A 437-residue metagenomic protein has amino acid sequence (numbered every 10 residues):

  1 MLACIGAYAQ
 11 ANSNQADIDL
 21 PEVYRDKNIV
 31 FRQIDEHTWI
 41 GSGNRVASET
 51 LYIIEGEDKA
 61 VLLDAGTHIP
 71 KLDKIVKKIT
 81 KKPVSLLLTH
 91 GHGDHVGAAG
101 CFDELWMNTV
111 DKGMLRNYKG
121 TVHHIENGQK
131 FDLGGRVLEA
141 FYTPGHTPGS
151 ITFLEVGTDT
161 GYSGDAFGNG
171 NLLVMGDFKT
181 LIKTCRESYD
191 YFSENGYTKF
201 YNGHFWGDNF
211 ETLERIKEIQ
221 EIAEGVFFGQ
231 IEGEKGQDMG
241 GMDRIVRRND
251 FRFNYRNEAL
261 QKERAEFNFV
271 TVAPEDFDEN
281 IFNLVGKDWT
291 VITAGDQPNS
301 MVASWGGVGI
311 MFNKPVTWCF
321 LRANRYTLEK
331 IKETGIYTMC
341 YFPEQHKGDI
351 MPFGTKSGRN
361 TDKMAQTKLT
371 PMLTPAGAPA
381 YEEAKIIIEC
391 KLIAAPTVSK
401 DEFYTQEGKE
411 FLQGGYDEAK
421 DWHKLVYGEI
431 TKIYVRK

Functional and structural regions predicted by a protein language model:
M1-A11: Bacterial Sec-dependent N-terminal signal peptides
Q10-P21, R186-N268: Accessory terminal helices/loops
N12-D35, G100-P148, E155-T158, G170 (+1 more regions): Metallo-beta-lactamase
R25-K78, T152-D165: Conserved beta-strand hairpin/beta-sheet module of binuclear metal-dependent hydrolase folds, prominently
S48, H68-K71, G91-G97, K112-M114 (+3 more regions): Active-site environment of divalent metal-dependent phosphoester hydrolases
L62-A65, V84-D94, L105-D111, Y142-G145 (+3 more regions): Active-site neighborhood of phospho(di)ester-bond hydrolases with catalytic His/Asp-centered motifs
T67-R136, I222-E232: Active-site HxH/HxHxD metal-binding segment of metal-dependent hydrolases
N268-K437: Basic, polyanion-binding surface patches
